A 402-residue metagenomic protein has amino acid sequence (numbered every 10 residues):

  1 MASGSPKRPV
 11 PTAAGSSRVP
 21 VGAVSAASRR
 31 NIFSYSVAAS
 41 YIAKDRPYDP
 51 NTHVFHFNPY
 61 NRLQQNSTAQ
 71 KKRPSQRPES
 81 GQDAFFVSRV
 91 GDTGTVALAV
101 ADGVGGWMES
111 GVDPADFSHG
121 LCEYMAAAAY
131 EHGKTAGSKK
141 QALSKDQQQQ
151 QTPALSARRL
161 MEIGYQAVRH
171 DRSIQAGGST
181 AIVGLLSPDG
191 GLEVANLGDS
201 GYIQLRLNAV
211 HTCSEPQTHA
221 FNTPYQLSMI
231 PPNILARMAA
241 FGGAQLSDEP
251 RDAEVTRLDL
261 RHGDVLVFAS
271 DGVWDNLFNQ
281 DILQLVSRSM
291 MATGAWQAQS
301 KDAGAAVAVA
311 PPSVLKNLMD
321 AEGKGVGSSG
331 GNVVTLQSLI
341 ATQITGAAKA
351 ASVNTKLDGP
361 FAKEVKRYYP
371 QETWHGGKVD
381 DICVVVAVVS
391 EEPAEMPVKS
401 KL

Functional and structural regions predicted by a protein language model:
M1-L402: PP2C/PPM-type serine/threonine phosphatase catalytic domain
